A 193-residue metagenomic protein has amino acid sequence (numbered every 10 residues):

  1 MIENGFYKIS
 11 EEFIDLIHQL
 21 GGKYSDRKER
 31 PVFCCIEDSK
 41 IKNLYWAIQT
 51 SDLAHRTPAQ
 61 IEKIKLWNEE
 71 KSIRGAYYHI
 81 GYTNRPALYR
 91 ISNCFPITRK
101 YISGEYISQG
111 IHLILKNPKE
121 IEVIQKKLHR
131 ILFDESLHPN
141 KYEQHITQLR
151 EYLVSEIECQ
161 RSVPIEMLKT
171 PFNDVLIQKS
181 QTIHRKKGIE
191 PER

Functional and structural regions predicted by a protein language model:
M1-E29: Short N-terminal edge-element motif at the start of the domain
E3-F6, L44, L88: A residue-level signal for beta-strand positions that form part of recognition/binding surfaces within mature
S10, S51, T98: Residues at the C-termini of beta-strands that transition into short coil/loop
F13, A54, Y101: Residue-level detector of flexible, active-site-proximal loop/helix-junction positions within diverse enzyme catalytic
R27-E29, D38-Y82: Compact nucleic-acid interaction/catalytic patches
I61-R193: C-terminal terminal-subdomain/extension
